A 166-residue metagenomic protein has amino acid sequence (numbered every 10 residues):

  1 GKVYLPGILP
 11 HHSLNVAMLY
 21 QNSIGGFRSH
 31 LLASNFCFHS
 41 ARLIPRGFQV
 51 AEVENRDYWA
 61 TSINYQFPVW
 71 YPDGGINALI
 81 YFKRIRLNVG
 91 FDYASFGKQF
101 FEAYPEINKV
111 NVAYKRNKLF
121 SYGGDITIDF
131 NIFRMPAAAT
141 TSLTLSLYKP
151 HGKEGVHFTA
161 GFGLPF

Functional and structural regions predicted by a protein language model:
G1-K2, G124-T140: Surface-exposed extracellular loop regions of Gram-negative outer-membrane beta-barrel proteins
G1-R84, V89, G97-F100, Y104-V112: C-terminal outer-membrane beta-barrel translocator/porin domains of Gram-negative envelope proteins and their
I8, I24-G26, V53-Y58, R116 (+1 more regions): Solvent-exposed loop/turn segments connecting transmembrane beta-strands in outer-membrane beta-barrel proteins
E54-D57, L79-I85, R116-S121, F133-A138 (+1 more regions): A structural signal for short secondary-structure junctions
I63, G123-G124, E154-F166: Outer-membrane beta-barrel "beta-signal"
Q66, W70, F96-F100, D129-P136 (+1 more regions): Hydrophobic alpha-helical segments
N88, M135-L147: Conserved active-site loop/cleft motifs that coordinate metal ions or position small ligands
D92: Short basic (Lys/Arg) and small-residue
